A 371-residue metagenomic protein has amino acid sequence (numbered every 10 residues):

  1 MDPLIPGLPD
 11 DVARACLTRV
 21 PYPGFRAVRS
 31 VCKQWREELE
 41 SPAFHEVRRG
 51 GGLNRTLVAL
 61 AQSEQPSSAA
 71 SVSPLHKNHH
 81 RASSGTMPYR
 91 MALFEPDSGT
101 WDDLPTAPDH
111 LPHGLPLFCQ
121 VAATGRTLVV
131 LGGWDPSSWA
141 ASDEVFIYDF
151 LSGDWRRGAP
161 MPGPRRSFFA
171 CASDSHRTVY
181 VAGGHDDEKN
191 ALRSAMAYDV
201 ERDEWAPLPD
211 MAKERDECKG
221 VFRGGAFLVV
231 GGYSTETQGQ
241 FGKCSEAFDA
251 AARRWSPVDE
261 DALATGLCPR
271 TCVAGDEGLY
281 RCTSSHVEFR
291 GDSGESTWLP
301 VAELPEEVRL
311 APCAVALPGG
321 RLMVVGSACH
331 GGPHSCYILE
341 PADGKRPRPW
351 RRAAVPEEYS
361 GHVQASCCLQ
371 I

Functional and structural regions predicted by a protein language model:
M1-I371: Kelch-like beta-propeller repeat domains
